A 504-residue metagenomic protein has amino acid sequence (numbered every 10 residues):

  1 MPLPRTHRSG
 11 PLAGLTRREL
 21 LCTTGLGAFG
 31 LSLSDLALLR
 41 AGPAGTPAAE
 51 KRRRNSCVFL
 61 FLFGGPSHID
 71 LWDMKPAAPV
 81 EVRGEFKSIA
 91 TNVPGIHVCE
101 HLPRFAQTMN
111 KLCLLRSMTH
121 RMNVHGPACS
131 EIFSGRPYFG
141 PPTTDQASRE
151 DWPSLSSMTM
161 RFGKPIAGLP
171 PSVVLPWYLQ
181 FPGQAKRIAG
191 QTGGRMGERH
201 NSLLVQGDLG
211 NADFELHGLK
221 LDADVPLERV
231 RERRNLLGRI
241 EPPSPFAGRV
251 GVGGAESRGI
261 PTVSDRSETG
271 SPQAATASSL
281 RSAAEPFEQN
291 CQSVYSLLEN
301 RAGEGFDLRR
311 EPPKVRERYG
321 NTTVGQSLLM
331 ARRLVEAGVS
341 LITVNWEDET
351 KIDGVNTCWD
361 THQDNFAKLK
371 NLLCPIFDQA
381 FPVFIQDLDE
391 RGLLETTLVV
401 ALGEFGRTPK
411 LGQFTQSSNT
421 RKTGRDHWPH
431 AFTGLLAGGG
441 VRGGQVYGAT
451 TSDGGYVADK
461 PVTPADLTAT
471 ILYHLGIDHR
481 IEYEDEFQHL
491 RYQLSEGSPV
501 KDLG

Functional and structural regions predicted by a protein language model:
M1-R249, E256-G504: Ligand-binding pockets and gating/stacking loops
